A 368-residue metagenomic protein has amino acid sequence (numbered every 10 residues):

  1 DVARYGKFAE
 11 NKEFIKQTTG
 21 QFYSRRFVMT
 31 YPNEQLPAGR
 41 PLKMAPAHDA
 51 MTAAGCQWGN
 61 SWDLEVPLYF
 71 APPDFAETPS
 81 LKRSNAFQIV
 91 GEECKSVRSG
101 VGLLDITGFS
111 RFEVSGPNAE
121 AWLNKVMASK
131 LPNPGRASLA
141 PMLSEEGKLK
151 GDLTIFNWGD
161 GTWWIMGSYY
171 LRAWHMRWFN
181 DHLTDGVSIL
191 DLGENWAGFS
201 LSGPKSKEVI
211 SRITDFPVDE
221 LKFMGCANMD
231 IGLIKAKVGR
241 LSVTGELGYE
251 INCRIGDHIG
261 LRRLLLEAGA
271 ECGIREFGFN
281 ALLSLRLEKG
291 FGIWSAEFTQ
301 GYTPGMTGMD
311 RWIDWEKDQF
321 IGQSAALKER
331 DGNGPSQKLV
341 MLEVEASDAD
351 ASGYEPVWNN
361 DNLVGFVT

Functional and structural regions predicted by a protein language model:
V2-T368: Glycine/proline-enriched, intrinsically flexible loops and inter-domain linkers
